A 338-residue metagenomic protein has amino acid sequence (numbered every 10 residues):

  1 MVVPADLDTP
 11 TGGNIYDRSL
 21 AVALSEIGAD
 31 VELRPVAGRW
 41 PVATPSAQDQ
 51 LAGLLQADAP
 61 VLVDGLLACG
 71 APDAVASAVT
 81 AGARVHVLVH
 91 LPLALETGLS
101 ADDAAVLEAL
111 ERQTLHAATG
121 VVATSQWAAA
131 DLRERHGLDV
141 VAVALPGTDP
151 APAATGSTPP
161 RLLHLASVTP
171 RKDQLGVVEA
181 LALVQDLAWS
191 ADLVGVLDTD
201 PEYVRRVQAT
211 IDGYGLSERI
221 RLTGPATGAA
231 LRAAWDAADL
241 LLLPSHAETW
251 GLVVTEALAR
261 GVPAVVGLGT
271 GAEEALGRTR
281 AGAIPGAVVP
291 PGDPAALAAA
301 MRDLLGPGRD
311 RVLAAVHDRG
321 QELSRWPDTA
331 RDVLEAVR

Functional and structural regions predicted by a protein language model:
V42-S46, G292, G306-V337: A charged, aromatic-enriched C-terminal amphipathic alpha-helix characteristic of glycosyltransferases across folds
D102-V121: Membrane-proximal helix-turn-helix segments that form the acceptor-binding/catalytic region of lipid-linked
A129-T148: Helix-loop-beta element that forms the nucleotide-linked donor phosphate-binding surface in glycosyltransferases
T148, A153-K172, V178-L183, D192: Conserved donor-binding/catalytic core segment of Leloir-type glycosyltransferases
S190-Q208, G224-P225: Glycosyltransferase donor-sugar binding loop
P225, A233-A238: Short alpha-helical donor nucleotide-sugar binding micro-motif in glycosyltransferases
H246: Aromatic "clamp/platform" in nucleotide-sugar-dependent glycosyltransferases that forms part of the donor/acceptor
G277-A295, R302-G308: Conserved acidic donor-binding segment of nucleotide-sugar-dependent glycosyltransferases
